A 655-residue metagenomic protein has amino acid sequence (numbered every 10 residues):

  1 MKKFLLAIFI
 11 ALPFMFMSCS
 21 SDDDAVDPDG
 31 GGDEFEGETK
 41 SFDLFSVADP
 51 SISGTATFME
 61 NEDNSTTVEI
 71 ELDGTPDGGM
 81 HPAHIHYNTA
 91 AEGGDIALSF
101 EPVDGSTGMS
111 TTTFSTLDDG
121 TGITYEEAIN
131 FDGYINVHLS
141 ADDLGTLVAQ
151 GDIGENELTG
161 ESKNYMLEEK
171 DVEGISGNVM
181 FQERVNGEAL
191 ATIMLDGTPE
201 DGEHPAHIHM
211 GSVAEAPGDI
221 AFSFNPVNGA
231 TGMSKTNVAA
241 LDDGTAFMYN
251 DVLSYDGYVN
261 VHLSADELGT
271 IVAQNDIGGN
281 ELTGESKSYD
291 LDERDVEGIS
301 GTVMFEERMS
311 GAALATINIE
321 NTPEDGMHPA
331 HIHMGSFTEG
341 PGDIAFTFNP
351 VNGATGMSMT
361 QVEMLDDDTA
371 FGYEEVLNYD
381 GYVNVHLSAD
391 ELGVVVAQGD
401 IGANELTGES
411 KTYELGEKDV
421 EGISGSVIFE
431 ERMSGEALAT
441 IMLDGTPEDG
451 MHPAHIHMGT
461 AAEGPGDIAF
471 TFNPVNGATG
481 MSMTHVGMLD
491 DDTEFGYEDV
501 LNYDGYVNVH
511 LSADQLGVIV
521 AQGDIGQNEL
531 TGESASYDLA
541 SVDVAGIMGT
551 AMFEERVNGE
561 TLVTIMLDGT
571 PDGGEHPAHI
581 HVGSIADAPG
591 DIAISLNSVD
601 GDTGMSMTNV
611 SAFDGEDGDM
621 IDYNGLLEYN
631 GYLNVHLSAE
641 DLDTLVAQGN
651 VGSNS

Functional and structural regions predicted by a protein language model:
M1-F4: Positively charged n-region of N-terminal signal peptides that target proteins for export
L6-A11: Sec-dependent N-terminal signal peptides
M15-S18: C-terminal motif of bacterial Sec signal peptides marking the signal peptidase cleavage site
S21-S655: N-terminal leader/targeting pre-sequences
